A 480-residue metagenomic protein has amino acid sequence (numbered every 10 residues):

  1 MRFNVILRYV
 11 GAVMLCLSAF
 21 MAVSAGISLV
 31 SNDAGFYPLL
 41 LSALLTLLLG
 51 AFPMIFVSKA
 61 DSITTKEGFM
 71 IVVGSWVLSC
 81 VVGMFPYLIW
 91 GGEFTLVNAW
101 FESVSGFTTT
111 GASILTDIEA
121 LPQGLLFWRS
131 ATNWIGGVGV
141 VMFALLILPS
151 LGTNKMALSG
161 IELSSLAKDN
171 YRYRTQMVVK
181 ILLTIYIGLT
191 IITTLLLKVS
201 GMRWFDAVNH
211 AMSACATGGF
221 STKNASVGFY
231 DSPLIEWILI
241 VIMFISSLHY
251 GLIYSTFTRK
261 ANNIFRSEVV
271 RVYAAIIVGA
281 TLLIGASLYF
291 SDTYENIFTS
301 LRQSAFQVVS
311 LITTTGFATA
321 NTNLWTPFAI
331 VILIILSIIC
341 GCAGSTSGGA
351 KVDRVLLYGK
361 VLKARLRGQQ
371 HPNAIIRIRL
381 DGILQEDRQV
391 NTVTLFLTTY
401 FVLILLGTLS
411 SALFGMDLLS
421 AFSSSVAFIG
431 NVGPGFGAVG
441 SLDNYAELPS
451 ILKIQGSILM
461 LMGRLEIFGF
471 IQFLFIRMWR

Functional and structural regions predicted by a protein language model:
M1-R480: Membrane-proximal intracellular helices of multi-pass ion channels
